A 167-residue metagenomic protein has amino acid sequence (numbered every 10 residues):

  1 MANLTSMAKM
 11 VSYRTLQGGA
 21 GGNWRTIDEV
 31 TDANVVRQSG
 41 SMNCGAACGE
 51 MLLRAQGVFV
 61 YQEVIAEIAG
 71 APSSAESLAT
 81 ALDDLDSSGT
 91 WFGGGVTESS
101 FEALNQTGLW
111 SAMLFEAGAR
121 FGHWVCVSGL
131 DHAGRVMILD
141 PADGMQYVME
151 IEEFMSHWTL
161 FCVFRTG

Functional and structural regions predicted by a protein language model:
L4-R14, G21-T26, L52-G167: Conserved active-site-adjacent core of cysteine acyl-enzyme catalytic domains
V30-G40: A short glycine/serine-rich beta->alpha loop
C44: Active-site-proximal loop/helix segment associated with metal-binding centers of metalloenzymes
